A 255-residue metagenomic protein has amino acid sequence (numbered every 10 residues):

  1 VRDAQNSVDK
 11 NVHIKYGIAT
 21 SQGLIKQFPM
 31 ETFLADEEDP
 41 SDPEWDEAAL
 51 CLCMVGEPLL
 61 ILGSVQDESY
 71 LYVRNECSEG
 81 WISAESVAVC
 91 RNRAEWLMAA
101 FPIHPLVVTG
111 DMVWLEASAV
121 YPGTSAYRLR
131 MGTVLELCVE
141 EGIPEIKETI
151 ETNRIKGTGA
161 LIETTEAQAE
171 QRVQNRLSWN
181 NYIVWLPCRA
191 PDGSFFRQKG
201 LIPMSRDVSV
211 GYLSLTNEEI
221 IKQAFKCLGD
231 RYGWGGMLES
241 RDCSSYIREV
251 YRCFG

Functional and structural regions predicted by a protein language model:
V1, T152, K156, R248-G255: Activation targets extended, charge/polar-rich intrinsically disordered C-terminal tails
V1-K26, T32, D36-E37, S41-E44 (+5 more regions): Boundary regions of SH3-family modules and the immediately adjacent low-complexity/disordered segments in eukaryotic
V1-R2, S69, Y127: Structured alpha-helical subdomains that flank or immediately precede key functional sites
A19, E47-L50, A126, S214-E218 (+1 more regions): Soluble non-cytosolic domains of exported or imported proteins
E31, I61-S69, R91: Alpha-solenoid helical-repeat scaffolds
S41-V65, Y121-E148, G159, A169-R176: Conserved beta-strand/loop element in small beta-rich adapter and peptidoglycan-binding domains
T149-T158, T164: Threonine-centered tandem repeat motifs in low-complexity domains
N217-G255: Catalytic cores of peptidoglycan-degrading enzymes
